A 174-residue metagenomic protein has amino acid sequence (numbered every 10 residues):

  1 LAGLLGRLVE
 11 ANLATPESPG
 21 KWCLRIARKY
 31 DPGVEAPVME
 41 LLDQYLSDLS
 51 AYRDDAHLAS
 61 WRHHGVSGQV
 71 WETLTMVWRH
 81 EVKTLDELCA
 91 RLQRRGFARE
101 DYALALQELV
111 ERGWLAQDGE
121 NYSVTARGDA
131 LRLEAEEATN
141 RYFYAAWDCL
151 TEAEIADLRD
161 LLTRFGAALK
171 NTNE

Functional and structural regions predicted by a protein language model:
L1-L104, R141, E174: Phosphate/adenylate-binding glycine loop and adjacent helical scaffold
A14, V110-E120: A short, conserved structural fragment
E81, L109-G113, F143: Alpha-helix capping/termination and helix-coil
Q107, L133: Residue-level detection of the helix-turn-helix DNA-binding "recognition helix"
E120-D129: Minor-groove-contacting beta-hairpin "wing" of winged helix-turn-helix DNA-binding domains
E134-N140: C-terminal helical/coil "lid" or tail adjacent to the Rossmann-like core of SAM-dependent
N140, Y144-E174: Terminal interaction helix/tail motif
